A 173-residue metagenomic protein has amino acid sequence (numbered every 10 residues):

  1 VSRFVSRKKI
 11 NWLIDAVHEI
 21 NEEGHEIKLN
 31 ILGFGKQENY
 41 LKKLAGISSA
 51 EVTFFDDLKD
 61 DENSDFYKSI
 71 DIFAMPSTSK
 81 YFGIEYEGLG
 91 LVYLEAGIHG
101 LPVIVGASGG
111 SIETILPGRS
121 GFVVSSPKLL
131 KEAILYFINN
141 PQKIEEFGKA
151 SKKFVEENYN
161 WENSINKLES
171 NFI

Functional and structural regions predicted by a protein language model:
V1-V5, K28-L41, D56: Glycosyltransferase donor-sugar binding loop
R3-E19, K36-N39, K167: A conserved mid-protein helix/loop that constitutes part of the nucleotide-sugar donor-binding site
N39-S64, I72: Nucleotide-activated donor-binding/catalytic signature segment of Leloir-type glycosyltransferases, i.e., the conserved
K68-Y86, L101: Acidic donor-binding loop of glycosyltransferase active sites
E85-Y93, S111: Short glycine/serine-rich donor-binding loops of glycosyltransferases
Y93, G97-I98, P102-V105, I115: Short hydrophobic beta-strand element within catalytic cores of glycosyltransferases and related nucleotide-activated
L116-K128, Y136-Q142: Conserved acidic donor-binding segment of nucleotide-sugar-dependent glycosyltransferases
Y136, K143-N158, K167: A short, well-ordered alpha-helix in the C-terminal region of glycosyltransferases
